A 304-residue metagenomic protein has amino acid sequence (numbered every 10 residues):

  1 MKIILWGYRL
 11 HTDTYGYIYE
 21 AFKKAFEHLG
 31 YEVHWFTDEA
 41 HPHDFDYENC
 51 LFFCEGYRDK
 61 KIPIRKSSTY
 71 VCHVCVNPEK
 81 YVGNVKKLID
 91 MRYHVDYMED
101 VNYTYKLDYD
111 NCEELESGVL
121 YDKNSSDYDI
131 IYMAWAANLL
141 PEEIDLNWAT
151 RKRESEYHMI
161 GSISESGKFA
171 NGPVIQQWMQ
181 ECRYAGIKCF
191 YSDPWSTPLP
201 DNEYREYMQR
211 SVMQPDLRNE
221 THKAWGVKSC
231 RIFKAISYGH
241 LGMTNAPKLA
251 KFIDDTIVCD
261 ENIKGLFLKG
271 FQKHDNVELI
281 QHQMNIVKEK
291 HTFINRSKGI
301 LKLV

Functional and structural regions predicted by a protein language model:
K2-N49, F53-D255, I294: Nucleotide-sugar donor-binding catalytic core of glycosyltransferases
H11, E220, L268-K269, H282-N285: Residue-level detector of alpha-helix boundaries and kinks
Y207, L266-G270, L303: CheY-like receiver
S229, C259-E261, K290: Conserved aromatic
V258-V277: C-terminal "capping" alpha-helix adjacent to the active site of nucleotide-linked donor transferases in cell-envelope
F271-V304: A charged, aromatic-enriched C-terminal amphipathic alpha-helix characteristic of glycosyltransferases across folds
